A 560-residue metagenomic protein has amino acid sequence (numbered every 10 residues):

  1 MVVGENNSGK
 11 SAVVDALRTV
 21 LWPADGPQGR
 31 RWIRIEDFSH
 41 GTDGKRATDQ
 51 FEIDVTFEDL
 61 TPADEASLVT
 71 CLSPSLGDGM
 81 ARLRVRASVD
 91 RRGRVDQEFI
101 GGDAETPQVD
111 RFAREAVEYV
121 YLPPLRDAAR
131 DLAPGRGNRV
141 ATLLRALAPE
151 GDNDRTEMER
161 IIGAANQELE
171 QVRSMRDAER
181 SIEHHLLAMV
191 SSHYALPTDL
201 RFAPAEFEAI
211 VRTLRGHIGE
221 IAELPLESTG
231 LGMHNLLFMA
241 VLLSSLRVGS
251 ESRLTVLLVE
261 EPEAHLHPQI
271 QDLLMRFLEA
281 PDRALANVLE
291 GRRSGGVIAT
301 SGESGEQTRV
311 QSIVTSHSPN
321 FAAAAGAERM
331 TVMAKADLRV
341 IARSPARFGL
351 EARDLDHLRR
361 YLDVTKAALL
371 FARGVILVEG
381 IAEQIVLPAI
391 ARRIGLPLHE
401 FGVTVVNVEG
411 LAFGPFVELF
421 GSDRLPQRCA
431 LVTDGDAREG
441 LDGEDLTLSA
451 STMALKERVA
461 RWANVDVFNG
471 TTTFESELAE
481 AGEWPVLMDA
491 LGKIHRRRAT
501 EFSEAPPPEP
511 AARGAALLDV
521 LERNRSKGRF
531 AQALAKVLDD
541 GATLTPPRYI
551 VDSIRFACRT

Functional and structural regions predicted by a protein language model:
M1-W22, H217-R360, V364-T365, F556-R559: Switch/communication elements of ASCE P-loop NTPase nucleotide-binding domains
V14-L76: Conserved P-loop NTP-binding catalytic core
T19, F57-A63, D90-G93, R126-A129 (+7 more regions): Conserved nucleotide-binding/hydrolysis micro-motifs of P-loop NTPases
D59-T156, R160: Electropositive, glycine-dotted interaction segments that contact anionic polymers or phosphate-rich ligands
E115, V211, E251-R253, L285 (+3 more regions): Short loop/turn elements that form and flank the Walker-type P-loop nucleotide-binding site in RecA-like NTPase cores
V120, L257-V259, I376: Hydrophobic positions in the central parallel beta-sheet of the AAA+
D131-P134, A141-V259, A280, A299: Extended helical coiled-coil dimerization/tether regions that scaffold and oligomerize large DNA-maintenance assemblies
Q307, A322-T560: Acidic, divalent-metal-binding catalytic cores of TOPRIM and closely related two-metal-ion phosphodiester/pyrophosphate
